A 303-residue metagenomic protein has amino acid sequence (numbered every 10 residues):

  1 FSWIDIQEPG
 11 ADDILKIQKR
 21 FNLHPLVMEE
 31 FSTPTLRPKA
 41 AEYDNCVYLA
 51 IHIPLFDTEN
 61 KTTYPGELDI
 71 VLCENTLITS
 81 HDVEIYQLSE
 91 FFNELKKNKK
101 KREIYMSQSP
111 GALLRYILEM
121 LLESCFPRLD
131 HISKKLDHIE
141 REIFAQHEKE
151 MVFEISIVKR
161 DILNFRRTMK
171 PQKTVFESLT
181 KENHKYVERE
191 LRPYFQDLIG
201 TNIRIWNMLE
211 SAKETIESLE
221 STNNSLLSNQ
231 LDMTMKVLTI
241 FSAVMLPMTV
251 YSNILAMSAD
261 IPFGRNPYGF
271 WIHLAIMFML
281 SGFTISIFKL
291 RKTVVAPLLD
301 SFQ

Functional and structural regions predicted by a protein language model:
F1-K181, Y186-E190, Y194-D197, T201-R204 (+3 more regions): Peripheral, non-transmembrane regulatory/ligand-interaction domains of membrane transport proteins
N22, G200-Q303: Hydrophobic alpha-helical transmembrane segments and their immediately adjacent juxtamembrane loops
